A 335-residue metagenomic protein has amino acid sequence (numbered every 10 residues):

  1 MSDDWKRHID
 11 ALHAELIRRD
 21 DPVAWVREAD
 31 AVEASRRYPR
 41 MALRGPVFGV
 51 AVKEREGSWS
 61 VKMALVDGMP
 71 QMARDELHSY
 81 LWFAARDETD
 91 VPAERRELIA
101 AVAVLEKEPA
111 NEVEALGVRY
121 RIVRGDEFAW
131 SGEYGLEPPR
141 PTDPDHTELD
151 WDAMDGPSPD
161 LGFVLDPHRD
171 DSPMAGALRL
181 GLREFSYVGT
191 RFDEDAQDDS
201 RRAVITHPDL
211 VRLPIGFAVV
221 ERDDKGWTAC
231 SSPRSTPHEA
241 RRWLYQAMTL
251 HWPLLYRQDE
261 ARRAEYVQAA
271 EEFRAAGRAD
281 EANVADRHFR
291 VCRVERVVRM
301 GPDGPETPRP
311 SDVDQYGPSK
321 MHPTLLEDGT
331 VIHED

Functional and structural regions predicted by a protein language model:
M1-K107, N111-A276, D280-D335: Intrinsic disorder/low-complexity detector
